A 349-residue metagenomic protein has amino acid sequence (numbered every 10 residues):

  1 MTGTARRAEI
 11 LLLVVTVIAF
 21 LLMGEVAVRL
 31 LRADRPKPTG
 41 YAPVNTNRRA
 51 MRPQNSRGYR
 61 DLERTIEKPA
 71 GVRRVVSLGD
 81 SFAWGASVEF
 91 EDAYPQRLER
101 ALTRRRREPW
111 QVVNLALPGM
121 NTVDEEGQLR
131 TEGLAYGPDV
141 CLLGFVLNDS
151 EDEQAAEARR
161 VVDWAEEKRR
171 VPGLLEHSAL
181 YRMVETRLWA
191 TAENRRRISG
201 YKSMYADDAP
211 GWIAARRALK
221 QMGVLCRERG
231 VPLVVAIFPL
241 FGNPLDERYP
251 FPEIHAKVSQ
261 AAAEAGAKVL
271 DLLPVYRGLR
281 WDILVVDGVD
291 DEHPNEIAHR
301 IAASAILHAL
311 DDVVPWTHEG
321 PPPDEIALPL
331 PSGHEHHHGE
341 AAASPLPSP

Functional and structural regions predicted by a protein language model:
M1-T16: N-terminal Sec-pathway targeting helices
L12, M23, K268, G288-P329 (+1 more regions): Histidine-centered active-site loop/cap adjacent to the catalytic His in serine esterases/O-acetyl transfer systems
V17-E25: Alpha-helical transmembrane segments
E25, D80, E125, C141 (+4 more regions): Generic structural signal for small/hydrophobic residues in well-ordered secondary structure, especially within
V26-R106, Y276-R280, V286-V289, H337-H338 (+1 more regions): Membrane/wall-proximal cationic-aromatic binding patches
R74-V76, F82-G173: Conserved SGNH/GDSL esterase-like catalytic core that processes O-acyl groups on lipids and polysaccharides
T122, E126, W212, R216 (+1 more regions): Short, amphipathic alpha-helical "lid/cap" segments that border enzyme active or binding sites
V146-Q260, E264-A267, L272-I283, L307 (+1 more regions): Serine-dependent acyl-ester chemistry module
